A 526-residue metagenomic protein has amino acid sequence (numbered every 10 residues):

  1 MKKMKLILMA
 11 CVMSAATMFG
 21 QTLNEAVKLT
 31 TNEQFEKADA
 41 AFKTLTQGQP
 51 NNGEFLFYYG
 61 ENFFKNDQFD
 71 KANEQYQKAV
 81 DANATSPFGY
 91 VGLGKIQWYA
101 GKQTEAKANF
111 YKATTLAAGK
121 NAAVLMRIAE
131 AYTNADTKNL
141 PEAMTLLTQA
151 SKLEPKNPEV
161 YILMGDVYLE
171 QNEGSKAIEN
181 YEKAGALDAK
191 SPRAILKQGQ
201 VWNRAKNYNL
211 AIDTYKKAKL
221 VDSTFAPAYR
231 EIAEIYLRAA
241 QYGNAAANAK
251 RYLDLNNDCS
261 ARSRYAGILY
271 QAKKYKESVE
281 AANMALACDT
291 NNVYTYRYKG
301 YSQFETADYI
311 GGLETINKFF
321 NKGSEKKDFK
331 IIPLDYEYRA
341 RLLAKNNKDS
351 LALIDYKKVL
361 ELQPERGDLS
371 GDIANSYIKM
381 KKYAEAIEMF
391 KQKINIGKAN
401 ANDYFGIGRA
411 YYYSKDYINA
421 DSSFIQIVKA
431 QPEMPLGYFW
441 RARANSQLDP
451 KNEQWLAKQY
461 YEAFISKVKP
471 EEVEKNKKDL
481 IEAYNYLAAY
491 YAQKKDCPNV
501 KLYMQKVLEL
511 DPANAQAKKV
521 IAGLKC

Functional and structural regions predicted by a protein language model:
M1-K2: N-terminal secretory signal peptides that target proteins for export/translocation
K5-A15, F19-C526: Alpha-solenoid helical repeat scaffolds
